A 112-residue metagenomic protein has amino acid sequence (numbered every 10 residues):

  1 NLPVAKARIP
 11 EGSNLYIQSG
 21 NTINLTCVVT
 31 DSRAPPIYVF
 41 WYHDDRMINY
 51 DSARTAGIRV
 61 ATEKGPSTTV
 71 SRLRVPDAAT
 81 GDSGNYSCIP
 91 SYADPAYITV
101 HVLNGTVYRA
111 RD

Functional and structural regions predicted by a protein language model:
N1-D112: Immunoglobulin-superfamily
